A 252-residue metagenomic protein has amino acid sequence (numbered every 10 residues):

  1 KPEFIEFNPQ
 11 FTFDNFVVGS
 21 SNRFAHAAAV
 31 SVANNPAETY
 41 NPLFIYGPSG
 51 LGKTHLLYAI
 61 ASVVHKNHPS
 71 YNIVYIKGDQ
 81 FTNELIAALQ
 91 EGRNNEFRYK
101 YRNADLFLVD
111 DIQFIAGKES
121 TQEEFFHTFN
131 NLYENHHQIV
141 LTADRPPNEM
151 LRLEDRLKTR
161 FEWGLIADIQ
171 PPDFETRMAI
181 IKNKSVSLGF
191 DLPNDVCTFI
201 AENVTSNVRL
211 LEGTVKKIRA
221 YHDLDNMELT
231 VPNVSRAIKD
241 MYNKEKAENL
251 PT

Functional and structural regions predicted by a protein language model:
F7-L43, S62: Pre-Walker A (pre-P-loop) alpha-helix and adjacent loop at the N terminus of AAA/AAA+ ATPase modules, a conserved
A37-Y58: Walker A/P-loop nucleotide-binding motif
P69-L106, A116-E119: Short glycine-rich substrate-engagement loop in P-loop NTPases that contacts/grips substrate
Y75-I76, L108-D110, Q138-D144: Structural recognition of the conserved hydrophobic beta-strand(s) that form the central parallel beta-sheet of P-loop
I86-Q90, P147-W163: Short regulatory helix/loop adjacent to the ATP-binding pocket of P-loop NTPases
E149-L151, G164-T176: Conserved AAA+ ATPase "SRH/arginine-finger" region at the nucleotide-binding site
K182-V186, D195-N203, R209-L224: C-terminal helical "lid" of AAA+/P-loop NTPase domains
A220-T252: Conserved alpha/beta core segments of nucleic-acid transaction machinery
